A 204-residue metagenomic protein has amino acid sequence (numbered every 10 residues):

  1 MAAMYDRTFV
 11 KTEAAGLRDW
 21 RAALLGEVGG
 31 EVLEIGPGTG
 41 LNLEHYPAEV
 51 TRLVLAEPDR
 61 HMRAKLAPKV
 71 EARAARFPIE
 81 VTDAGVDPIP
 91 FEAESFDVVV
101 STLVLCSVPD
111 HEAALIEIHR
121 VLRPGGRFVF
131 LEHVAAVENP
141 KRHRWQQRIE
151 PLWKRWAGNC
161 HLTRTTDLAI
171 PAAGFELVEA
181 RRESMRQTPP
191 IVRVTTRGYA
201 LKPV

Functional and structural regions predicted by a protein language model:
M1-G30, L41-H45, R60-K65, Q146: Conserved class I S-adenosyl-L-methionine
T8-K11, L131-V192: C-terminal alpha-helical "lid/dimerization" subdomain adjacent to the S-adenosyl-L-methionine
L33-P88: Class I SAM-dependent methyltransferase SAM/SAH-binding core
D87-V99: A short acidic, Gly/Pro-enriched loop at the edge of an enzyme's catalytic core that lines a small-molecule cofactor
D97-D110: A short SAM/SAH-binding and catalytic strip from SAM-dependent methyltransferases
E112-P124: A short glycine-rich, Lys/Arg-flanked "PGG" loop and its adjoining helix->strand segment in the class I
T195-V204: C-terminal lobe and adjacent flexible extensions of AdoMet/dcAdoMet transferase-like proteins
